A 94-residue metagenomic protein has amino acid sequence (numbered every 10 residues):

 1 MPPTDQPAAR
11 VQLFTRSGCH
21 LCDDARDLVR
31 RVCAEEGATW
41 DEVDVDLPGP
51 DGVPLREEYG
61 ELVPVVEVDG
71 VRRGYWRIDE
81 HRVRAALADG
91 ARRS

Functional and structural regions predicted by a protein language model:
M1-R10, A34-G37, A85-S94: Short, low-complexity, intrinsically disordered N-terminal peptides in bacterial proteins
P2-V32: Local sequence-structure signature of Cys/Sec-based thiol-disulfide redox active-site neighborhoods
D23-R26, G52, E80: Conserved strand-to-helix beginnings and helix N-cap segments that scaffold or border functional pockets
A38-P50: Thiol-based oxidoreductase modules, predominantly thioredoxin-like and allied folds used for disulfide exchange
P48-E58: N-terminal beta-loop-helix "entrance" segment that forms/cooperates in small-molecule cofactor or anionic ligand
E57-V66: Structural micro-motif
V68-S94: Non-catalytic, surface beta->alpha helical segment in thiol-disulfide oxidoreductase systems
